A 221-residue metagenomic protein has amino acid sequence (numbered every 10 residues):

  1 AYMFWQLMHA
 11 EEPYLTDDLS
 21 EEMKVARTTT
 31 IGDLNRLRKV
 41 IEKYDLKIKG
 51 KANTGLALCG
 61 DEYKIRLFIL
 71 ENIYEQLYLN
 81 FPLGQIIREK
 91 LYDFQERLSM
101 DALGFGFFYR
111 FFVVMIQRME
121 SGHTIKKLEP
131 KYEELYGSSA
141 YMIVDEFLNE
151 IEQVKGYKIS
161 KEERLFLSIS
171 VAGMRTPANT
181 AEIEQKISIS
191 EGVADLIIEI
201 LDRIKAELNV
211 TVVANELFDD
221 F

Functional and structural regions predicted by a protein language model:
A1-F221: A cross-family "folded-core" feature that marks the main globular domain of proteins
